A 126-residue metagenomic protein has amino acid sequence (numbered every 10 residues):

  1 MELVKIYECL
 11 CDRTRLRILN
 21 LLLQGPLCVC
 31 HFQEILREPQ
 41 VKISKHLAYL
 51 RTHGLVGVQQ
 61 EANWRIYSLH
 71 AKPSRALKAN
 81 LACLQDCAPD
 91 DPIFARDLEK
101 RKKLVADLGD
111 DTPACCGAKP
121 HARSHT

Functional and structural regions predicted by a protein language model:
E2-K42, A48, W64-P73: N-terminal helix-turn-helix DNA-binding core of bacterial DNA-binding proteins
L36-K45, V58, E99, K103 (+1 more regions): Compositionally biased, low-hydrophobicity segments enriched in charged and small polar residues
T52, K72-T126: C-terminal regulatory/oligomerization modules of transcriptional regulators
T52-E61, S68-L69: Beta-hairpin "wing" of winged helix-turn-helix
